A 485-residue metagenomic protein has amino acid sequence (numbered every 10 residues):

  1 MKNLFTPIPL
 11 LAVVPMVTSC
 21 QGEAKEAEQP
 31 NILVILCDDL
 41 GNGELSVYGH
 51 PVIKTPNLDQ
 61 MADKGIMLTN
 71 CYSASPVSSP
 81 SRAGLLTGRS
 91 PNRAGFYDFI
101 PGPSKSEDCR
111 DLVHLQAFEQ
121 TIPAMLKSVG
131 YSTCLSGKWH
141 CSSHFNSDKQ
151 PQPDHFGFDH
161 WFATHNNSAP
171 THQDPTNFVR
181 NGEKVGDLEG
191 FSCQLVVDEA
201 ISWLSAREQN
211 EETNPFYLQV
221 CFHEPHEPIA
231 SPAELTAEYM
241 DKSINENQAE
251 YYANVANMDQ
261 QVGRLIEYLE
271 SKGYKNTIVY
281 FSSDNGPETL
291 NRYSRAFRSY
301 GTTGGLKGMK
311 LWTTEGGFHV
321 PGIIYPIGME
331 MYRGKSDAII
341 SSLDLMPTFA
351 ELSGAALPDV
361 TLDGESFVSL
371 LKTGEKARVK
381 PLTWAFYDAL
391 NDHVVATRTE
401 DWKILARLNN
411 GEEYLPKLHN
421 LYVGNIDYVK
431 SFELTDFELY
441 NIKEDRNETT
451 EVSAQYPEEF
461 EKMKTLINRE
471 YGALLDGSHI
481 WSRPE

Functional and structural regions predicted by a protein language model:
K2-P7, C20-E438, R446-P484: Formylglycine-dependent sulfatase
P7-M16: Bacterial N-terminal signal peptides
